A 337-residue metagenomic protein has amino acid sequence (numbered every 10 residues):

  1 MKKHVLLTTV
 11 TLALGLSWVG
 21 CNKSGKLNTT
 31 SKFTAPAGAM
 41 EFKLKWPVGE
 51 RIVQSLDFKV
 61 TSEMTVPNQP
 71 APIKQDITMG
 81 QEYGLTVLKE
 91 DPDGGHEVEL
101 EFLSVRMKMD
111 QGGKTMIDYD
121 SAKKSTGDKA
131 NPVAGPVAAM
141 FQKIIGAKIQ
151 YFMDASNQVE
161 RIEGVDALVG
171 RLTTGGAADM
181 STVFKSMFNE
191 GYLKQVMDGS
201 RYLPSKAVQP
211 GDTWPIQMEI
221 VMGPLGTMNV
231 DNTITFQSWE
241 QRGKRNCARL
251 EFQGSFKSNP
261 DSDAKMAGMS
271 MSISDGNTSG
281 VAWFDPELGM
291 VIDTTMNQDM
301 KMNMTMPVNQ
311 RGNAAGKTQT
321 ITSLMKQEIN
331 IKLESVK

Functional and structural regions predicted by a protein language model:
M1-T8: Bacterial N-terminal signal peptides that target proteins for export
S17-G20: C-terminal motif of bacterial Sec signal peptides marking the signal peptidase cleavage site
N22-K337: Signature of exported/secreted
